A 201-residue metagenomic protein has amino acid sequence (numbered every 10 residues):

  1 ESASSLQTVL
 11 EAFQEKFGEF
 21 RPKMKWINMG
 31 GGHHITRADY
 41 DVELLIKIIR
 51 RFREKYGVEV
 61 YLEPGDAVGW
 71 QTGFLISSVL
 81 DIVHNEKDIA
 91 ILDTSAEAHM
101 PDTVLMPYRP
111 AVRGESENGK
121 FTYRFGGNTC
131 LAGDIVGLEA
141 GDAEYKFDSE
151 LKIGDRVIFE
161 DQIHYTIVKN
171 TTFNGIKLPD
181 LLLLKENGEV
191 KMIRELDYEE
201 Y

Functional and structural regions predicted by a protein language model:
E1-H84, N174: Active-site loop/helix belt of alpha/beta enzymes
I48, E59-Y201: Charged (often Lys/Glu-rich) extended helix/loop segments that serve as interaction or gating elements
